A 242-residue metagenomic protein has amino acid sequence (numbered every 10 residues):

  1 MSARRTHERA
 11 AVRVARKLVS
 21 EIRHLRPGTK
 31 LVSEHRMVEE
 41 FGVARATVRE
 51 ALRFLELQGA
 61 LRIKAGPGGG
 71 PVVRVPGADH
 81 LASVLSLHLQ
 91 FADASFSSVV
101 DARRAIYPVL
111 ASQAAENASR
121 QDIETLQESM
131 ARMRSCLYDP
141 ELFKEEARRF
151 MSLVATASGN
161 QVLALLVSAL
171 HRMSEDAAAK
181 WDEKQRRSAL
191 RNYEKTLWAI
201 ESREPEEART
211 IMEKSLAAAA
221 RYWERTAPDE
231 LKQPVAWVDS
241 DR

Functional and structural regions predicted by a protein language model:
M1-A102, E230: Short linear motifs at protein or domain termini
V14, K30-R36, V75, F91-S95 (+6 more regions): Hydrophobic/basic alpha-helical segments enriched in Actinobacteria
K17-L18, A51, S129, T196 (+1 more regions): A ubiquitous structural signal for well-ordered alpha-helices
V99-A179, R191-Y193, E207-Y222: Conserved amphipathic alpha-helical segments that form helical-bundle/coiled-coil interaction surfaces
A147-S152, R187-K195, E230-V238: Short alpha-helical linear motifs
E206-R242: C-terminal effector-binding regulatory domain of bacterial HTH transcription factors
